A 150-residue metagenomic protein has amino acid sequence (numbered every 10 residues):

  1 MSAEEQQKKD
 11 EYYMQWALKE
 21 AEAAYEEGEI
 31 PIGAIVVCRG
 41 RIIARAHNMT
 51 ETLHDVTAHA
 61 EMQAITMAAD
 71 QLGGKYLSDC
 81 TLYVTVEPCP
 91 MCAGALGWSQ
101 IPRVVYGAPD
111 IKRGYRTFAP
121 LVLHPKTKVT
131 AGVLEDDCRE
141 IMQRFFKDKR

Functional and structural regions predicted by a protein language model:
M1-A24, P88-R150: Zinc-dependent deaminase
A17, A21-A24, A60, A64-A68: Stable alpha-helical structural segments in soluble proteins, enriched in small hydrophobic residues
G28-I32, S78: Short, basic and Ser/Thr-rich N-terminal targeting/leader segments
I32-G40: Short beta-strand scaffold segments in enzyme catalytic cores
T52-M62: A short, polar/charged loop-to-alpha-helix boundary motif
G74-V86: Immediate flanking context of iron-sulfur cluster ligation sites
